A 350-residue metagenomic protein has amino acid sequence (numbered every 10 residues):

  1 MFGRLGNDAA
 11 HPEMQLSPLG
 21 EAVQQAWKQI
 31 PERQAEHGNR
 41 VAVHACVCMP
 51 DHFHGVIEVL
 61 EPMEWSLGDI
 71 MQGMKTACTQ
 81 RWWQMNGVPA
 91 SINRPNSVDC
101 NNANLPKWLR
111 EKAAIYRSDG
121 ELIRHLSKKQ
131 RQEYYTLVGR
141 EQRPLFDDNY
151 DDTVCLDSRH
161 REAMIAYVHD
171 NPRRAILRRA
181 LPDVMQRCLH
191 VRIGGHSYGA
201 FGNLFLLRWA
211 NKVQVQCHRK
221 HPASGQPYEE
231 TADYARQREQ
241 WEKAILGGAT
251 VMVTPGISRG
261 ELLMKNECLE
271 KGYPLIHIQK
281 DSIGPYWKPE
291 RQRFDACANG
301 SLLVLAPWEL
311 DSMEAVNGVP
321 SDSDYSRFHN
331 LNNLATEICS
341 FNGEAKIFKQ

Functional and structural regions predicted by a protein language model:
M1-C188: Short catalytic/metal-binding and nucleic-acid-binding patches
Q186-Q350: Glycine-biased, small-residue-rich flexible motifs in mid-sequence functional cores and linkers
